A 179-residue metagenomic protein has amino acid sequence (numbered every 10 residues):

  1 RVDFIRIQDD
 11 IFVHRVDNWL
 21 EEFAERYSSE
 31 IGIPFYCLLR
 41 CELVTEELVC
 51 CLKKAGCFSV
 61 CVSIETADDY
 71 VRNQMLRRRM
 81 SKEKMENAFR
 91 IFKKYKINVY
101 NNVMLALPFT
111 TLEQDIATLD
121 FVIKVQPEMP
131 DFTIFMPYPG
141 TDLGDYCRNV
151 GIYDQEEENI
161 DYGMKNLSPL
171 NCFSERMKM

Functional and structural regions predicted by a protein language model:
D3-D9: Active-site groove signature of glycoside hydrolases
D9-D10, E65: Acidic active-site catalytic centers that drive phospho-/nucleotidyl reactions and related ester hydrolyses
D17, A24-M179: A structural motif corresponding to the C-terminal lobe/cap of the Radical SAM core domain
